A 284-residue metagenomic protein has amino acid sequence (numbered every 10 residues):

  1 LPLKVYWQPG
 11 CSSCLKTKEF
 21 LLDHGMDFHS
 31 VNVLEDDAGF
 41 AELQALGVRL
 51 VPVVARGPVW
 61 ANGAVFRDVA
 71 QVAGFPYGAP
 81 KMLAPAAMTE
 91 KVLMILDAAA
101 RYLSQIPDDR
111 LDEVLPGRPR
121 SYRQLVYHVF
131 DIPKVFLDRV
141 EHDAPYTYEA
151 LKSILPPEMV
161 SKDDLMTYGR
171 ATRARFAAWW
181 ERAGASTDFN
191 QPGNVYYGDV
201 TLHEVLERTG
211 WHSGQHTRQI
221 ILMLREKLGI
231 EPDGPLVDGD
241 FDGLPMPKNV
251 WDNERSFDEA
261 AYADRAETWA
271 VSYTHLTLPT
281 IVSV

Functional and structural regions predicted by a protein language model:
L1-H24: Local sequence-structure signature of Cys/Sec-based thiol-disulfide redox active-site neighborhoods
D27-G39: Thiol-based oxidoreductase modules, predominantly thioredoxin-like and allied folds used for disulfide exchange
Q44-L50: Thiol/disulfide oxidoreductase modules built on the thioredoxin-like
P52-W60: A short, hydrophobic beta-strand/beta-hairpin element that forms part of a small beta-sheet core
V65, A70-K91, I132-R175, S186-N190 (+1 more regions): Short, helix-capping/interhelical loops that line the mouth of catalytic, cofactor-, or ligand-binding pockets
Y77-P116, Q124-H128, V135: Non-globular targeting/processing and membrane-anchoring segments
L103-S121, E149-I154, A174-E207, D233-F241: Acidic interhelical loop/turn segments
T274-T280: Conserved small/polar residues in nucleotide/adenosyl-binding loops
